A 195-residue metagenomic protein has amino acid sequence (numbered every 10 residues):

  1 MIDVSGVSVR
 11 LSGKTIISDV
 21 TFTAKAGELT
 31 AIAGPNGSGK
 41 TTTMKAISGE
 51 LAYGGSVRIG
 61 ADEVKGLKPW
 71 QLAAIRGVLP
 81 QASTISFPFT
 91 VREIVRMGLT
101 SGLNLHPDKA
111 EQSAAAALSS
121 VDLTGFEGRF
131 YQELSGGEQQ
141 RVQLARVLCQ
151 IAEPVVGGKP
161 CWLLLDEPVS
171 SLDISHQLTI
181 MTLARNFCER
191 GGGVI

Functional and structural regions predicted by a protein language model:
I2-V4, I16-S18: Conserved structural motif at the start of ABC-family nucleotide-binding domains
A33-P35: The feature captures the beta-strand-to-loop junction immediately N-terminal to the Walker
S48: Helix-to-loop junction immediately C-terminal to a conserved catalytic motif
G55-E63: Conserved ABC transporter NBD signature motif
E63-G77, F87, N104-P107: ABC ATPase NBD coupling module
K109-F126: Conserved ABC ATPase "signature" region
F130-L134, E138: Conserved ABC ATPase signature
V155-G158, W162-E167, L172: Catalytic Walker B motif of ABC-type/P-loop ATPase nucleotide-binding domains
